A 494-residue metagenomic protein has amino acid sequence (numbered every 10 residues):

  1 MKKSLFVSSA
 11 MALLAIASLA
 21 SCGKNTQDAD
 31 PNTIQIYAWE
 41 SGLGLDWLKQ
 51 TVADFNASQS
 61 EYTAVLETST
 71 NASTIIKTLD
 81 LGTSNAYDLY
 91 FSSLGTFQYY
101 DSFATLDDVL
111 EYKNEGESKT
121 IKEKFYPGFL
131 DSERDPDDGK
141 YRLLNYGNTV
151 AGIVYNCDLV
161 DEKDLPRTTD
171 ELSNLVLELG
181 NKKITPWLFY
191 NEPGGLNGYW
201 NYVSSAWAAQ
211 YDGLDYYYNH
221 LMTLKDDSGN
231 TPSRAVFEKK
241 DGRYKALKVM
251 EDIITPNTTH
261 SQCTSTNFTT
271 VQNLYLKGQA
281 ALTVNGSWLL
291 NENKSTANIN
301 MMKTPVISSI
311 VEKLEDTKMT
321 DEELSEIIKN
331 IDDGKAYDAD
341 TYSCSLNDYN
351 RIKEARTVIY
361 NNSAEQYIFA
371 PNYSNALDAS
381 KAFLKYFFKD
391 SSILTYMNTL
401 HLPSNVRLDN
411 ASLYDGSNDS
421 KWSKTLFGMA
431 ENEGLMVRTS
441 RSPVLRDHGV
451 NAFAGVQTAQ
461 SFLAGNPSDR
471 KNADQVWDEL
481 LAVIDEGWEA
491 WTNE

Functional and structural regions predicted by a protein language model:
D30-G42, Y62-E67, L89, R142: Short, well-ordered beta-strand elements
S41-E61: Short, polar/charged alpha-helical segment
D54, S58-F125, D158-R167, L274: Extracytoplasmic "Venus flytrap"/periplasmic binding protein-like
L94-A151, S173, L324-K353: Hinge/lid segment of periplasmic solute-binding proteins
D135-Y146, A151, S173-R234: Extracytoplasmic/periplasmic solute-binding protein
G139, S295-P403: Extracytoplasmic/periplasmic substrate-recognition and gating elements
V176-L179, Y218-S265, K294-S295, T304-I310 (+1 more regions): Glycine-centered hinge/linker elements that transmit conformational signals in sensory and ligand-binding systems
I393-L394, V406-E494: Conserved C-terminal helix/tail region of periplasmic/extracytoplasmic solute-binding proteins
